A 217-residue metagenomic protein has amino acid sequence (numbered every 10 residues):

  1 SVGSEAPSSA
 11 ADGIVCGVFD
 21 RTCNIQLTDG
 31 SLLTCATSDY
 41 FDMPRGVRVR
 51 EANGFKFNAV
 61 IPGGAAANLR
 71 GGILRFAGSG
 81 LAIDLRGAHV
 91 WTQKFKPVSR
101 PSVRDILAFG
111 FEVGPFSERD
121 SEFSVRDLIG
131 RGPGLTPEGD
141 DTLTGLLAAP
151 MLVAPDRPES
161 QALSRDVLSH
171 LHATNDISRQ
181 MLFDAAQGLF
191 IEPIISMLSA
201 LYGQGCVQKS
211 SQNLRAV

Functional and structural regions predicted by a protein language model:
S1-E122, G130, G134-G139, P150 (+6 more regions): Phosphate/adenylate-binding glycine loop and adjacent helical scaffold
G139-L143, L152-D166: Short acidic alpha-helical/loop segments enriched in Asp/Glu that coordinate divalent cations
R165-L171, N175: Small-residue-rich helix-loop
V207-V217: Alpha-helical oligomerization segments
